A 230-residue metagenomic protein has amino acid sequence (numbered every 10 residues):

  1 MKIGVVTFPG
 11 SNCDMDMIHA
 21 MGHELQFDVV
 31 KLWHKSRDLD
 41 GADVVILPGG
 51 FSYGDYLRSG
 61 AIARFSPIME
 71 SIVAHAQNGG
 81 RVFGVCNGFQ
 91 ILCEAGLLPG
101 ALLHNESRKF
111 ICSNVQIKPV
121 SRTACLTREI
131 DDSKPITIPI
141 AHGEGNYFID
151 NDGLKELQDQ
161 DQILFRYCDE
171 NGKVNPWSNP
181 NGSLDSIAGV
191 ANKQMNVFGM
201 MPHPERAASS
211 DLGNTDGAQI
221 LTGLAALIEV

Functional and structural regions predicted by a protein language model:
M1, D132-P135, N192-V197: Beta-strand-turn-beta hairpins that frame and shape the catalytic cleft of phosphate-ester-processing enzymes
M1-V85, C93-P99, L103-I111, K118 (+4 more regions): N-terminal beta1-alpha1 cap of cysteine-dependent amidohydrolase-like domains
I3-G4, T137-A141, F198-M201: Active-site-proximal beta-strand elements of phosphoester/diester hydrolases
G50-F51, G88, G143, P204: Active-site metal-binding loops of divalent metal-dependent hydrolases
N78-G79, D159-D161, K193: Structured helix-beta-strand junction loops
L97-L184: Pocket-forming structural segment of enzyme catalytic cores
I187-D211, I220: A glycine-centered loop/beta-turn motif at secondary-structure junctions
